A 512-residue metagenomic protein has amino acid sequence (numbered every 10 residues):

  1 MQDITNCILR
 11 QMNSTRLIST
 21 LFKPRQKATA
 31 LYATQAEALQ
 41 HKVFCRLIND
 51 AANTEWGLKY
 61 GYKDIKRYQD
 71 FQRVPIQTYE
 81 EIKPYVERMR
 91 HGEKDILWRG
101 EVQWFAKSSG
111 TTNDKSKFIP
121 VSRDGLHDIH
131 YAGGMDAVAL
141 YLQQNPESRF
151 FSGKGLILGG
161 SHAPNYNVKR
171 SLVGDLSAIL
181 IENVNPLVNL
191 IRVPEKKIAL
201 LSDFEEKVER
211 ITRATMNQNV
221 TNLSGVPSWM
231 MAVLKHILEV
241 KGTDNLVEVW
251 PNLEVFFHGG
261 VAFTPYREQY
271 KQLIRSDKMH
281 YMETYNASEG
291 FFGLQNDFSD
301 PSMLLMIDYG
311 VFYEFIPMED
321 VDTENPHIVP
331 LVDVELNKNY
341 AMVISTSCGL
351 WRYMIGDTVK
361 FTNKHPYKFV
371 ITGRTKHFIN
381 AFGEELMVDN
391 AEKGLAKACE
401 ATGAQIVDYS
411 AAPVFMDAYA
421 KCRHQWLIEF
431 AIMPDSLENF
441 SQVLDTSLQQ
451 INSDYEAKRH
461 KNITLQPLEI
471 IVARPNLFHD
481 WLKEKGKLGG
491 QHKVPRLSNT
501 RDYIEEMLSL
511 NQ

Functional and structural regions predicted by a protein language model:
Q2-L58, K63, D70-Q77, P84-G92 (+1 more regions): Active-site glycine/GP-rich loop and adjacent strand/helix microenvironment that borders small-molecule binding pockets
A38, K42-F105, S116-V121, D128 (+2 more regions): Active-site diphosphate/adenylate-binding microenvironment
K94-D95, D114-G125, E248, V255 (+1 more regions): Non-catalytic, beta-rich accessory domains that mediate macromolecular interactions or localization
A106-T112: Conserved helicase ATPase motor motifs in RecA-like P-loop NTPase domains
K115, F151-G153, N252-L253, M279: Short coil/turn connectors at secondary-structure junctions
H130-G133, R210: Hydrophobic alpha-helical transmembrane segments of membrane proteins
G133-V138, S299: Short, basic alpha-helical nucleic acid-contact segments in DNA-binding proteins and DNA transaction factors
L140-P186: Conserved AMP-binding loop of ANL adenylate-forming enzymes
